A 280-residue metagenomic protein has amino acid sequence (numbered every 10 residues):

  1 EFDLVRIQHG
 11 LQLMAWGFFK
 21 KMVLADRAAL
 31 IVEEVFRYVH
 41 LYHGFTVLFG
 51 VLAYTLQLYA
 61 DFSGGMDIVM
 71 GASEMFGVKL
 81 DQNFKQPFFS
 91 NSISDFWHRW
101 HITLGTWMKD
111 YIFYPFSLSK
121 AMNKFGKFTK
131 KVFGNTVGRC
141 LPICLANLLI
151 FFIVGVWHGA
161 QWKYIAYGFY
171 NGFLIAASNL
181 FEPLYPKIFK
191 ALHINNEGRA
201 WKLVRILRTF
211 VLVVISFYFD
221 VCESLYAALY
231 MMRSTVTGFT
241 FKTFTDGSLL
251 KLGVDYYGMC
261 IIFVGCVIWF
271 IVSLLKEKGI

Functional and structural regions predicted by a protein language model:
E1-W269, K276-G279: Membrane-embedded transmembrane alpha-helical bundles that form the catalytic cores of multi-pass lipid-modifying
